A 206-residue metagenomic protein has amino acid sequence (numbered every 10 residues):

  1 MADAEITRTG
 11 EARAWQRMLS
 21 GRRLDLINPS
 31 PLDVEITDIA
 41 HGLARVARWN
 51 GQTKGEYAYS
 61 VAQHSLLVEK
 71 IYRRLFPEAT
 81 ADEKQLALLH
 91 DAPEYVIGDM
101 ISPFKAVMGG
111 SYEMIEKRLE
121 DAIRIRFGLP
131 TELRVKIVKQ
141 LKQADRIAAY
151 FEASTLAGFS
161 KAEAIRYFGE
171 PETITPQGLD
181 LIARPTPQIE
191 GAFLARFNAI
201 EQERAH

Functional and structural regions predicted by a protein language model:
M1-H206: Metal-dependent phosphohydrolase cores
